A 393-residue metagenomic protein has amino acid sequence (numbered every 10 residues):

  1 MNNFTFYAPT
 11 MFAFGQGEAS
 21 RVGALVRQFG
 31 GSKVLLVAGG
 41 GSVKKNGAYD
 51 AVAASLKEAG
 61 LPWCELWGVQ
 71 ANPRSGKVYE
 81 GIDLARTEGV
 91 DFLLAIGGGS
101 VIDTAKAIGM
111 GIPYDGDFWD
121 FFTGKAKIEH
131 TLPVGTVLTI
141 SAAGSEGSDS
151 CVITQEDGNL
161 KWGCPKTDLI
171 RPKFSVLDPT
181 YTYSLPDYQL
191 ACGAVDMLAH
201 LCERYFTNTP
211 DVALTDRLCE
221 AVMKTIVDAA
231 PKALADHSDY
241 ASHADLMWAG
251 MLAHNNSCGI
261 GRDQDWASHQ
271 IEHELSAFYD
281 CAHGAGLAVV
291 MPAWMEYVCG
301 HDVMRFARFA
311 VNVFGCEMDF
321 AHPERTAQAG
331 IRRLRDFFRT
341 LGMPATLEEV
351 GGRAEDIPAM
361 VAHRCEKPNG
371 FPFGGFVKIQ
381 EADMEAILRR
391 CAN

Functional and structural regions predicted by a protein language model:
M1-F92, L347-E348: ATP/NTP phosphate-donor binding region
S20, P113-L214, R308: A glycine/threonine-rich phosphate-anchoring loop and its flanking beta-alpha core in nucleotide/phosphate-binding
A51-V52, G81-I82, V101-Y114, G147-S148: Short Gly/Thr/Asp-enriched flexible loops that form oxyanion-binding sites at enzyme active sites
V90-I108, T139-S145, F278-C281: Glycine/serine-rich anion-binding loops at beta->alpha junctions that coordinate negatively charged ligand groups
L169, F306, V313, E317-N393: C-terminal charged capping/lid subdomain of soluble metabolic enzymes
L198-C202, H243-H254, M291, L334 (+3 more regions): Short alpha-helical scaffolding segments that buttress acidic/His motifs in well-ordered protein cores
R204-R333: Active-site segments that bind and position negatively charged phosphate/pyrophosphate groups
